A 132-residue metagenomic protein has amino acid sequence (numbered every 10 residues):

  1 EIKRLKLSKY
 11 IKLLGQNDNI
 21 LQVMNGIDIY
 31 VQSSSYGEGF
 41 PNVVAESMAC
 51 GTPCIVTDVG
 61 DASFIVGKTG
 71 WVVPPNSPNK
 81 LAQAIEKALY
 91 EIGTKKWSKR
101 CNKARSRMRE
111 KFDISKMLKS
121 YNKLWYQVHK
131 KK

Functional and structural regions predicted by a protein language model:
E1-S8: Short, structured helix-loop element that forms part of the nucleotide-activated donor/catalytic region
S8-N17, V23, V72: Active-site donor-binding acidic/aromatic loop of nucleotide-activated sugar and phosphosugar transferases involved
L21, G39-A49, S63-F64: Short alpha-helical segment that forms part of, or immediately flanks, the ligand-binding pocket in carbohydrate-active
V31-Q32: A short hydrophobic beta-strand element within the catalytic core of glycosyltransferases that build diverse glycans
P53-V56: Short hydrophobic beta-strand element within catalytic cores of glycosyltransferases and related nucleotide-activated
D58-V72: Short acidic/histidine- and often glycine-rich active-site loop of Leloir-type glycosyltransferases that engages
W71-N79, A88-G93: Conserved acidic donor-binding segment of nucleotide-sugar-dependent glycosyltransferases
K96-Q127: A charged, aromatic-enriched C-terminal amphipathic alpha-helix characteristic of glycosyltransferases across folds
